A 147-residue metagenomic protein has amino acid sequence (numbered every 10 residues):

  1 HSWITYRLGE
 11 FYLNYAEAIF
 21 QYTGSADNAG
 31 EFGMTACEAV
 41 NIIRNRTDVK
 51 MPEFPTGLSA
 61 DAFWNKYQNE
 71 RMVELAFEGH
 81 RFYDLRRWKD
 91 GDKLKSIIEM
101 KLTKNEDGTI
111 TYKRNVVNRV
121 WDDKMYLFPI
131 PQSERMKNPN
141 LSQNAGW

Functional and structural regions predicted by a protein language model:
H1-W147: Acidic/polar-rich alpha-helix caps and helix-coil junctions
